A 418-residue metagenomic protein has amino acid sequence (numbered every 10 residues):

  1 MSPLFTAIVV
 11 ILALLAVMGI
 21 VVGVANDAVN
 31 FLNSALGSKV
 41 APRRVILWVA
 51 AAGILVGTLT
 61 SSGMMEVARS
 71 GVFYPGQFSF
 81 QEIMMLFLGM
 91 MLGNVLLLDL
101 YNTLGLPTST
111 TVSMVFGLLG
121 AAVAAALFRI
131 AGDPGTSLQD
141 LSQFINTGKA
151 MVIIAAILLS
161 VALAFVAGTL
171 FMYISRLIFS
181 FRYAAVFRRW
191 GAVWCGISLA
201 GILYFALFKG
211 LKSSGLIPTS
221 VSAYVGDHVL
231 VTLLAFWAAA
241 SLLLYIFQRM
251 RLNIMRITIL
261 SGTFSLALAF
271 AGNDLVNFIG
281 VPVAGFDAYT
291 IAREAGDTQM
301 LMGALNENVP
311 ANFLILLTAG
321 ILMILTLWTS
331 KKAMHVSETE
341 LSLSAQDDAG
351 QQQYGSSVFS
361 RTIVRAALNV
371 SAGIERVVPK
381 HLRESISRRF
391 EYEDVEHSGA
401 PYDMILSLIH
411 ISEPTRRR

Functional and structural regions predicted by a protein language model:
M1-T6, F73-M85, A150-I157, A184-W190 (+2 more regions): Interfacial loop-to-helix junctions that mark the boundaries of transmembrane helices in multi-pass membrane
L12-I20, A50-L59, G93-L98, G120-A124 (+5 more regions): Hydrophobic core segments of alpha-helical transmembrane domains in multi-pass membrane transport and ion-translocation
V24-L32, L36, V40, L104-L119 (+1 more regions): Short, non-helical or kinked segments that cap or interrupt transmembrane helices
K39-A51, G296-D297: Membrane-interface alpha-helices at helix entry/exit sites of multi-pass transporters
S62-V67, A122-T136, F205-I217, L275-R293: Membrane-helix interface motif
E66-G76, P134-A150, L211-Y224, Q299-M302: Membrane-interface helix termini and inter-helical loops of multi-pass transporters
I174-L203, P218-D227, A235-L252, I257-T258 (+2 more regions): Intrinsically disordered, low-complexity non-transmembrane regions of multi-pass membrane transporters
I409-R418: Single conserved hydrophobic/aromatic residue that forms the stacking wall/gate of nucleotide- or nucleobase-binding
